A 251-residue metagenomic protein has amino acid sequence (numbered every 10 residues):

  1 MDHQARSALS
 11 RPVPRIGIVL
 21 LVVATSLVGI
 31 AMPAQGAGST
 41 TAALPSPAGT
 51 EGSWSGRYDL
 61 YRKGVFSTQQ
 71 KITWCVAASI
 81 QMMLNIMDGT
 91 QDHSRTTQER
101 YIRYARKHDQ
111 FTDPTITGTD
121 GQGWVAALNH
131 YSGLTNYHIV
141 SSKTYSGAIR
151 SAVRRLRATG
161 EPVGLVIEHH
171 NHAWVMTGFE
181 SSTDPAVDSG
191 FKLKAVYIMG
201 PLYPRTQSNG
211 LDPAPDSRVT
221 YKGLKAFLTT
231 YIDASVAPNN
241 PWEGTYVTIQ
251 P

Functional and structural regions predicted by a protein language model:
M1-S39: Secretory targeting and sorting signals
Q4-S7, P12, I16, T96 (+3 more regions): Positively charged, low-complexity intrinsically disordered regions
A42, F179-E180, A186-P251: Noncatalytic regulatory segments and standalone regulatory/sensor domains
A43-K143, A237-P251: Cysteine-nucleophile protease catalytic domains, especially the papain-like/related folds used in DUB/UBL proteases
Q122-A126, G147-S151, K222: Generic alpha-helical secondary structure signal
S142-M199: Active-site-adjacent substructure of cysteine-protease-like catalytic cores
